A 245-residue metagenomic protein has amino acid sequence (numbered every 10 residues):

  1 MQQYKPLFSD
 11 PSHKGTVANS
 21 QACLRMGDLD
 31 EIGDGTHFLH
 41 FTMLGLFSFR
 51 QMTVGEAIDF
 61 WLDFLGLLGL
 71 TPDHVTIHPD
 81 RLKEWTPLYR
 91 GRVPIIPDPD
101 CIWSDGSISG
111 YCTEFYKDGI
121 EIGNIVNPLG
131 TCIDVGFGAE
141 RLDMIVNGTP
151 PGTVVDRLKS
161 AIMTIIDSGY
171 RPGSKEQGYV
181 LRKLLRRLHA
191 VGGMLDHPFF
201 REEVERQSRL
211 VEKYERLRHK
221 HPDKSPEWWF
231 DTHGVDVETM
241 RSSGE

Functional and structural regions predicted by a protein language model:
M1-L185, V191-E212, H219, W229 (+1 more regions): Structured aminoacyl-transfer and RNA-binding surfaces used for tRNA recognition/handling in the translation apparatus
K224, V235-V237: Basic, low-complexity terminal or inter-domain segments flanking catalytic cores
V237-E245: Conserved glycine-bearing catalytic or ligand-binding loops at nucleotide- and phosphate-handling centers of large
